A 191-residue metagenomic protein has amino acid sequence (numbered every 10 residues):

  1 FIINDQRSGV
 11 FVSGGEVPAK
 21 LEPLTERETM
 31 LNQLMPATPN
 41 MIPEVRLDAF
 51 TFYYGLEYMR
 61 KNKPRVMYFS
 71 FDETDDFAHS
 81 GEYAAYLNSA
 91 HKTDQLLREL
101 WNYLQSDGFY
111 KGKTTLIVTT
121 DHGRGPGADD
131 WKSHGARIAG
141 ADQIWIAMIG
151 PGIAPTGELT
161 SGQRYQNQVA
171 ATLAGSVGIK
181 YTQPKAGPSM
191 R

Functional and structural regions predicted by a protein language model:
F1-K61, V169-A171, S189-M190: Active-site-proximal alpha/beta segments of enzymes that process anionic O-linked groups
Q6-V10, E73-F77, D121-P126, P151-A154: Solvent-exposed loop/turn segments at secondary-structure junctions within structured extracellular/periplasmic domains
G15-E16, Y53-E99: Active-site His/acidic residue clusters
T29-M30, F50-Y54, A85-N88, K92-E99 (+4 more regions): Extracytoplasmic/secreted proteins, especially bacterial periplasmic and envelope-associated proteins
K61-M67, Y110-T115, D142-I144, P151: Loop/turn elements at helix/coil->beta-strand transitions in domains of secreted/extracellular proteins
K92-S133, L173: Metal-dependent active-site segment of extracytoplasmic phospho-/sulfohydrolases and closely related
G135-G178: Substrate-binding rim/cap in mid-to-C-terminal beta-strand-loop elements of soluble/periplasmic
R164, G178-R191: Polar, surface-exposed loop/tail segments that function as active-site lids or cofactor/substrate-recognition elements
